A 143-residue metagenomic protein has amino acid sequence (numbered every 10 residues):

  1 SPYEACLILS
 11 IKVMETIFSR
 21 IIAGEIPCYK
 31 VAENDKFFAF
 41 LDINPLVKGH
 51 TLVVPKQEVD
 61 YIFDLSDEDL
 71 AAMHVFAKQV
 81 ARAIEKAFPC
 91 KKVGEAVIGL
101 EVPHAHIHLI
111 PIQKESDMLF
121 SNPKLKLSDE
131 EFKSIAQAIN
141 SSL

Functional and structural regions predicted by a protein language model:
A5-L143: HIT superfamily nucleotide-processing domains
